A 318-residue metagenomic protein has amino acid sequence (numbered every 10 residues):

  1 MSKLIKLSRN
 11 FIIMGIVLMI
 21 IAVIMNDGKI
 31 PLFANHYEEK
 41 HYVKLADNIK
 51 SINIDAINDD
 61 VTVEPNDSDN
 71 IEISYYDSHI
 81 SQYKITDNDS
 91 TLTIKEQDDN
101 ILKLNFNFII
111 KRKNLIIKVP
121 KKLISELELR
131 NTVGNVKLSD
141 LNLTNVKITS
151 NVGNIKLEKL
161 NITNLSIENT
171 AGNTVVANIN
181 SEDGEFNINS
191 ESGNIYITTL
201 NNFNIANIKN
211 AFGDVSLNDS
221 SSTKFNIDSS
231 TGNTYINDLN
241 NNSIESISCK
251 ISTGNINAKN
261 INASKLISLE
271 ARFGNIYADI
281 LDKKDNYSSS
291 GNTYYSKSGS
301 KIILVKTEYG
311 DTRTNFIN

Functional and structural regions predicted by a protein language model:
M1-I5: N-terminal Lys/Arg-rich, disordered targeting/topogenic segments
K6-I13, L32, N107: Outer-membrane translocation/initiation segment of Type V secreted surface proteins
R9-I12, K147, S166: N-terminal targeting/secretion presequences
R9-N26: Hydrophobic membrane-insertion alpha-helices, especially the h-region of bacterial N-terminal signal peptides
K29-Q97, N107-R130, N135-T149, N154-E158 (+5 more regions): Short linear S-[DN]-x-LW-Φ motif typified by the pepsin-like aspartic protease active-site region
N100-K103: Short, charged/polar, Gly/Pro-enriched secondary-structure boundary elements
E158, L165, N173-N318: Short, surface-exposed interaction patches in beta-rich subdomains that mediate adhesion/assembly near membranes
